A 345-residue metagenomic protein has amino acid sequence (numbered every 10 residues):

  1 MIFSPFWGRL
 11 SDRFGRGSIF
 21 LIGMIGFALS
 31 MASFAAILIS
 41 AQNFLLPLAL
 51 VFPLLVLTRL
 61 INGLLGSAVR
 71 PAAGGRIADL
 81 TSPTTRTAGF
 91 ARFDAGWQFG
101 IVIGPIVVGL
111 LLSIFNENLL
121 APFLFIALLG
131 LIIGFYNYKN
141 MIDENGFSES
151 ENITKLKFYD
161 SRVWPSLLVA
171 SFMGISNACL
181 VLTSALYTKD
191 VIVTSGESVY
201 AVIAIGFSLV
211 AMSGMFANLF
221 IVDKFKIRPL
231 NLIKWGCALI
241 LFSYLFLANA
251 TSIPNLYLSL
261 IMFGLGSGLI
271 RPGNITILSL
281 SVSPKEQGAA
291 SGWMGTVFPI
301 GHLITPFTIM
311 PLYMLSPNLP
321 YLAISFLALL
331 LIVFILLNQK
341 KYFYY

Functional and structural regions predicted by a protein language model:
I2, V202-F225: Transmembrane alpha-helices of Major Facilitator/SLC transporters
I25-L48, L239-T251: C-terminal ends and interior cores of transmembrane alpha-helices in multi-pass membrane transporters/permeases
L45-A68, N255-L269: Hydrophobic core of transmembrane alpha-helices in multi-pass small-molecule transporters, especially MFS/SLC-type
T58-F99: Cytoplasmic helix-loop-helix junction between adjacent transmembrane helices in 12-TM secondary transporters
A127-G146, I332-Q339: C-terminal membrane-cytosol helix-exit motif in multi-pass small-molecule transporters
M141-V169: Juxtamembrane intracellular "pre-TM" segments in multi-pass secondary transporters
L182-V202: Short amphipathic helix-loop junctions that connect adjacent transmembrane helices in Major Facilitator Superfamily/SLC
P229-N274: C-terminal transmembrane helical hairpin of 12-TM major facilitator-type secondary transporters
